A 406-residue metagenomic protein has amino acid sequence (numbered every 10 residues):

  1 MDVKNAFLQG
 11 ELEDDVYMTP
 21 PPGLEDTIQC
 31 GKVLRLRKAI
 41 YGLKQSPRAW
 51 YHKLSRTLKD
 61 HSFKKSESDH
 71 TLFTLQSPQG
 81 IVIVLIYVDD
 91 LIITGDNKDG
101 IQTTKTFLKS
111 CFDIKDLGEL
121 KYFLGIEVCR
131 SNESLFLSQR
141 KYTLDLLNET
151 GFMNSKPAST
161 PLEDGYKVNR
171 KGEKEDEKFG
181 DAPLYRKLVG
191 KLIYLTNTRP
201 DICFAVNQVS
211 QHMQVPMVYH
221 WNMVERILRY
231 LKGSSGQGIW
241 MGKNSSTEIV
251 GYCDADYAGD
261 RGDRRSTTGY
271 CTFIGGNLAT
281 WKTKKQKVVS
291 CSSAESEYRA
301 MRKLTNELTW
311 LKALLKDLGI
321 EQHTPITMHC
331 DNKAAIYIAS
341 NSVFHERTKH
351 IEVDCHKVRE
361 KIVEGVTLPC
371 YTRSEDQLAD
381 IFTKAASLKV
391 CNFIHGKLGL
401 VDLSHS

Functional and structural regions predicted by a protein language model:
M1-D113: Metal/cofactor- and membrane transport-associated sequence elements
M1-V3, E248-R261: Two-metal-ion RNase H-like nuclease active-site motif
D2, M18, G42, L54 (+22 more regions): Mobile genetic element proteins and their domesticated derivatives, centered on retroelements and DNA transposons
Y17, Y122, T160, N207 (+3 more regions): Beta-strand segments within the central parallel beta-sheet cores of soluble alpha/beta enzyme folds
H61-Q76, D164, L228-I239: Charged, flexible boundary elements
V88, D116-Q237, R373, I381-T383: C-terminal reverse transcriptase regions that engage the nucleic-acid substrate
R229-C253, I320: Structured nucleic-acid-interacting core domains from mobile-element enzymes and related host factors, especially RNase
E248, S266, L278, T283-S406: RNase H-like nuclease module associated with reverse transcription
